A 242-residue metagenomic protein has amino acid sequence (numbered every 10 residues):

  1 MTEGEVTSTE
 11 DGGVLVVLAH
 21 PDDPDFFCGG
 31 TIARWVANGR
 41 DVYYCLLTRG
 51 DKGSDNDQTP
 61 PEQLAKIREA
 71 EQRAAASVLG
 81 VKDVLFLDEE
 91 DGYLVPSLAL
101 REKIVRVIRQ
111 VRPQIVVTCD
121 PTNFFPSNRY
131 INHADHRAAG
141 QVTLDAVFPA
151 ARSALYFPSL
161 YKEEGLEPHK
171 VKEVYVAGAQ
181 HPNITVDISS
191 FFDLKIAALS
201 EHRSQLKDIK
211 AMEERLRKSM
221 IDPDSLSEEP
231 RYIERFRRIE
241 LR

Functional and structural regions predicted by a protein language model:
M1-L15, L98-R242: Metal-dependent de-N-acetylase/amidase catalytic core
M1-R112: Active-site rim/loop-helix segments in enzyme catalytic domains that contact anionic ligands
